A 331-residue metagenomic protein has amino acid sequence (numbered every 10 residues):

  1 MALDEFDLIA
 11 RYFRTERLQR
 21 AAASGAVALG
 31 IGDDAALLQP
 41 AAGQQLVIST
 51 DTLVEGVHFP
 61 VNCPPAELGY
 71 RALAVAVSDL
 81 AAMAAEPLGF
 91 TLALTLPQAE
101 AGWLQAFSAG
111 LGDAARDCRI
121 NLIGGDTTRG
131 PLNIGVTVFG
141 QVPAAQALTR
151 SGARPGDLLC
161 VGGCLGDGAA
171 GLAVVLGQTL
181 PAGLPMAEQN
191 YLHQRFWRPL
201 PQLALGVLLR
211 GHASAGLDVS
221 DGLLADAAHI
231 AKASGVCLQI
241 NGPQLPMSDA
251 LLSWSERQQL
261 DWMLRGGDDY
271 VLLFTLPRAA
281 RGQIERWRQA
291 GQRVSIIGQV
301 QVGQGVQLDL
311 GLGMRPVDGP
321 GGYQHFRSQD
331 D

Functional and structural regions predicted by a protein language model:
M1-P64, M83, L92, R327-D331: Extreme N-terminal cap/leader segments of soluble proteins
A2-R20, Q44, P97-N121, T128-I134 (+3 more regions): Glycine-/charge-enriched secondary-structure boundary and capping motifs
D34, D157, D268-L272: Short, surface-exposed beta-edge/turn micro-motifs
L37, A76, A84, L122 (+4 more regions): Residue-level signal for inorganic ion chemistry
L46, L53, E86-Q178, Q299: Glycine-rich anion-binding loops of enzyme active sites
P65-G89, A106-D117, L208, G222-I230: Small-aliphatic-rich amphipathic alpha-helix that forms the alpha element of a beta-alpha
M186-H229: Polyanion-binding loop/helix "lid" in catalytic or ligand-binding cores
